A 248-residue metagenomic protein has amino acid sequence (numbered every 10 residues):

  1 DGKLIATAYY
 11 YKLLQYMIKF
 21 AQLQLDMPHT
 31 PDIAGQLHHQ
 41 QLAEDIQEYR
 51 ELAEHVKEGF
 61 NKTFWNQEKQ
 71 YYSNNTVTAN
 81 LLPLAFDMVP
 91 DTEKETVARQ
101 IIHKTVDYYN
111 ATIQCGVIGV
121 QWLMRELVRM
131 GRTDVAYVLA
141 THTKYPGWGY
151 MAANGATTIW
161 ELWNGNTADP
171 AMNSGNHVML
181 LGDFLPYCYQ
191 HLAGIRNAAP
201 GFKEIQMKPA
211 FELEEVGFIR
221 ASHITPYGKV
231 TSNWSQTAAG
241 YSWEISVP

Functional and structural regions predicted by a protein language model:
G2-I5, Y9-M172: Catalytic cores of carbohydrate-active enzymes
I33-Q40, E51, H55, D134-P248: Non-catalytic C-terminal accessory modules of carbohydrate-active enzymes
